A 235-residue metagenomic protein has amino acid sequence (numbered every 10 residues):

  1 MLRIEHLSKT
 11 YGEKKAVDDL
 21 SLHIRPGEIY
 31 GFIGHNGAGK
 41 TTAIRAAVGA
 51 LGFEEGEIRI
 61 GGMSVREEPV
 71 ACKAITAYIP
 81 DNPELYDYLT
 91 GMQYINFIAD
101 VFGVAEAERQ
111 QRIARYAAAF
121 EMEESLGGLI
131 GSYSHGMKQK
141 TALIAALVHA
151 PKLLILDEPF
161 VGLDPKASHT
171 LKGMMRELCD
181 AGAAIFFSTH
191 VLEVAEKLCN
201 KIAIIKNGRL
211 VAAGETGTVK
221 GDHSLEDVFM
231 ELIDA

Functional and structural regions predicted by a protein language model:
G56-E67, A71-C72: Conserved ABC transporter NBD signature motif
N96, D100, A107-S125: Conserved ABC ATPase "signature" region
V148-K152: A short, proline-enriched helix->beta-strand linker immediately N-terminal to the Walker B motif in ABC-type P-loop
L154-E158: Catalytic Walker B motif of ABC-type/P-loop ATPase nucleotide-binding domains
S168-A181: Helical segment within the ABC ATPase nucleotide-binding domain
A213-G214: ABC ATPase "signature
